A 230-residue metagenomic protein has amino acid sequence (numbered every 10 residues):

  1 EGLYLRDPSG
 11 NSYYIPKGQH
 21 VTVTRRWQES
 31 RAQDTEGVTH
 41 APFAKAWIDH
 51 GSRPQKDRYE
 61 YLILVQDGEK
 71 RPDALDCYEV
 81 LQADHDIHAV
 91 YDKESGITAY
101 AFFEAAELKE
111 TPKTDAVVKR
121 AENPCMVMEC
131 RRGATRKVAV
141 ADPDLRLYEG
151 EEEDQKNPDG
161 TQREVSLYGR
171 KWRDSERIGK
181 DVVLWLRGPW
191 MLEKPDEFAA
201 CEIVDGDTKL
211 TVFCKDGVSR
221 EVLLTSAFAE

Functional and structural regions predicted by a protein language model:
E1-E230: Terminal accessory/anchoring regions of large secretory-pathway or extracellular enzymes
